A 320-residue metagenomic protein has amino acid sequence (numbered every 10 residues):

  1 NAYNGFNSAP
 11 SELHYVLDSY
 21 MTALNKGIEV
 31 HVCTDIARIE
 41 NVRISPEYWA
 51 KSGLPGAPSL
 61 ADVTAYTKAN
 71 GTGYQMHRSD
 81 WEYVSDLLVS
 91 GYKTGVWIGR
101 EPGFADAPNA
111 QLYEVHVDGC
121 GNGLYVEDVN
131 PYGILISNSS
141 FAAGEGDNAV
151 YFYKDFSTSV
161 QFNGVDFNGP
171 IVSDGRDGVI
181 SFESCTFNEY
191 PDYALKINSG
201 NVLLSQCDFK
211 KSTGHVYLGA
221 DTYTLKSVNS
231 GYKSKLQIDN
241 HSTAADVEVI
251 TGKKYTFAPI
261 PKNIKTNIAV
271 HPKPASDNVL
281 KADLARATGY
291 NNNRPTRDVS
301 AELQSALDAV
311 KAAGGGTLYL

Functional and structural regions predicted by a protein language model:
N1, L17, E40-V42, P46-T64 (+3 more regions): Extracellular "leader-to-stem" segments immediately downstream of a signal peptide or signal-anchor in secreted/lumenal
N1-N7, T22-T34, S52-M76, G91-F104 (+5 more regions): Extracellular beta-strand/beta-solenoid scaffold signature
Y3, E12-D18, N25-G27, I36-A37 (+18 more regions): Detector for repetitive beta-architecture
S8, M21, V30, I44 (+21 more regions): Extracellular beta-strand solenoids
T72, S85, N109-F141, G146-F152 (+3 more regions): Core solenoid repeat modules with strong leucine/isoleucine-rich periodicity, prominently canonical LRR arrays but also
